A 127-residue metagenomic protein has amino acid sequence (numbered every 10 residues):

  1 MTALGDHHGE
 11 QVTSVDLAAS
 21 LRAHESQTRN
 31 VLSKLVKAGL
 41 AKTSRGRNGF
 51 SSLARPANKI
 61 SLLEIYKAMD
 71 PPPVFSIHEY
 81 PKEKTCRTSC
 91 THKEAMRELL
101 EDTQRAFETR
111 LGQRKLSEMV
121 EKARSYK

Functional and structural regions predicted by a protein language model:
L4, V31-L35: Basic amphipathic alpha-helical segments that dock to polyanions
G5-G9, R55-P56: Short helix-capping/hinge SLiMs at alpha-helix to coil transitions
Q11-R22: A short alpha-helical element within helix-turn-helix/winged-helix DNA-binding domains across DNA-binding proteins
A19, V36-K37: Alpha-helical residues within the helix-turn-helix
S26: Key DNA-contact positions within bacterial/archaeal DNA-binding proteins
K37-L40, A68: Residue cluster at the C-terminal edge of the helix-turn-helix DNA-binding motif
G39-A54: Beta-hairpin "wing" of winged helix-turn-helix
A54-K127: Non-DNA-binding regulatory cores of transcription-related proteins, predominantly C-terminal effector-binding
